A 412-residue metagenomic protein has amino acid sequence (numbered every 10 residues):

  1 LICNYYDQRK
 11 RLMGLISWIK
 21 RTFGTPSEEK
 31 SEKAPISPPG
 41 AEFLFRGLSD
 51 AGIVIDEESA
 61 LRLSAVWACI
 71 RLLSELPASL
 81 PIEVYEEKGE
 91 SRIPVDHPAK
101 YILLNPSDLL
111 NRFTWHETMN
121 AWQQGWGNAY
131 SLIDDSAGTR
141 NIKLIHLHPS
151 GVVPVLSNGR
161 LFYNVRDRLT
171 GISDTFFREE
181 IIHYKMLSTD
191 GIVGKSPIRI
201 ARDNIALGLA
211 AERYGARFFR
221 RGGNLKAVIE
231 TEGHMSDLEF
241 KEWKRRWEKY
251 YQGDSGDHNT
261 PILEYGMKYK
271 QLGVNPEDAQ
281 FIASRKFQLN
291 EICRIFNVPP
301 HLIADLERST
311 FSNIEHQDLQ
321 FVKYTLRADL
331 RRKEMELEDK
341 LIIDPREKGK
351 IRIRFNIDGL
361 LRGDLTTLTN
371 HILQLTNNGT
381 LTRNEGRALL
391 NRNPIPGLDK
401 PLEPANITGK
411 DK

Functional and structural regions predicted by a protein language model:
I2-F281, R285-F287, E291-R294, V298-H301 (+5 more regions): Structured, contiguous alpha/beta core segments that scaffold functional sites
S107-N128, H146, V155-L156, R202 (+3 more regions): Divalent metal-cofactor coordination and adjacent catalytic microenvironments
K270, S312-K323: Aromatic-anchored, charged helix-turn/loop surface patch used as a conserved interaction hotspot
F311-S312, G359: Bulky hydrophobic/aromatic packing residues
E315-Q317, Q374, G409: A generic membrane alpha-helix/interface feature
